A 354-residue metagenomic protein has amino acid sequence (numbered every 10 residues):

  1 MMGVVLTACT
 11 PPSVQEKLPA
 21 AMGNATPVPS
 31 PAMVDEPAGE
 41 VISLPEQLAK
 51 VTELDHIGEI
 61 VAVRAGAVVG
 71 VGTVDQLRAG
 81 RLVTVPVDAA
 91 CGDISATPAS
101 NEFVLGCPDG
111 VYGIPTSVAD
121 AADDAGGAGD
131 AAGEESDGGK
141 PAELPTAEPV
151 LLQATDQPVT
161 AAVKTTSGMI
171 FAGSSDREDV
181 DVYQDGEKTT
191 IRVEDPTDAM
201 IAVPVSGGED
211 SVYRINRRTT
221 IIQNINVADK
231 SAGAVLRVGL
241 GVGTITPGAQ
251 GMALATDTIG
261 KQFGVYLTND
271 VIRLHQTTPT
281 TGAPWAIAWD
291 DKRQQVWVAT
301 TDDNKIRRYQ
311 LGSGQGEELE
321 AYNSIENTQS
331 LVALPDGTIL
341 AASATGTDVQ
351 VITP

Functional and structural regions predicted by a protein language model:
V5-A8: C-terminal motif of bacterial Sec signal peptides marking the signal peptidase cleavage site
T10-S13: Bacterial signal peptide processing site
A32-E46, R78-P86, P145-Q153, G186-V193 (+3 more regions): A short beta-strand motif characteristic of beta-propeller blades
E40-A67, C91: Beta-strand-rich domains and repeat architectures in extracellular enzymes and scaffolds, especially beta-propellers
E46-L54, V87-A99, T155-T165, D195-V205 (+3 more regions): Repeated scaffold domains used in trafficking and secretory/extracellular systems, primarily beta-propellers
I57-E59, A99-N101, S167-G168, E209-D210 (+3 more regions): Short coil/turn segments that connect the beta-strands within blades of beta-propeller domains
V74-L77, T116-A119, Y183-G186, N226-K230 (+3 more regions): Short loop/turn segments that connect beta-strands within beta-propeller blades
T328-P354: Blade-level signature of beta-propeller repeat domains, shared across WD40, Kelch, NHL, RCC1 and BNR/Asp-box propellers
